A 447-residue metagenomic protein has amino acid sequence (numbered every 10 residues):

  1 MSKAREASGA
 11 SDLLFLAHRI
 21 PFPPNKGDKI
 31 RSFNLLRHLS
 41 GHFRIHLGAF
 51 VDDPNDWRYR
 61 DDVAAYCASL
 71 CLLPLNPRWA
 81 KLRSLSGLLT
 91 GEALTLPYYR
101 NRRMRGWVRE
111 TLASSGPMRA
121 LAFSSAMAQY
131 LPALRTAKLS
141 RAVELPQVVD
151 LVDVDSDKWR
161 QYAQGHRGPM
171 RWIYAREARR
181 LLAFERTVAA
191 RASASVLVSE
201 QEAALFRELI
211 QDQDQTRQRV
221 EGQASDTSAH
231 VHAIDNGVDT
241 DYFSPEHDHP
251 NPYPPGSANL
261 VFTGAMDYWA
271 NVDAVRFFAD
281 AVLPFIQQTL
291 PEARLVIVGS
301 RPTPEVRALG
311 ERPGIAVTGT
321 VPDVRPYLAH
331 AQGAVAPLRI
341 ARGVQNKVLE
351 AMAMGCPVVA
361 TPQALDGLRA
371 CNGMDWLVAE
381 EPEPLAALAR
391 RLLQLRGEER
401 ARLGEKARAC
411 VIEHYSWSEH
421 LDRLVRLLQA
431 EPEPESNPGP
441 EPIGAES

Functional and structural regions predicted by a protein language model:
M1-L72, S115, E446: N-terminal subdomain of nucleotide-sugar transferases
H18, P77-Y98, L145-R186, A265: Acceptor-binding helix/loop patch of EC 2.4 sugar-transfer enzymes, predominantly nucleotide-sugar-dependent
P117, S193, G314, A329-G343 (+1 more regions): Acidic donor-binding loop of glycosyltransferase active sites
Q147-V149, S156, Y174-P245: Donor nucleotide-sugar binding/catalytic pocket of nucleotide-sugar-dependent glycosyltransferases
A190, S228-H330: Conserved catalytic-core segment of nucleotide-activated headgroup transferases in glycan assembly
K347-E350, P357-T361: Short hydrophobic beta-strand element within catalytic cores of glycosyltransferases and related nucleotide-activated
W376-E383, R391-G397: Conserved acidic donor-binding segment of nucleotide-sugar-dependent glycosyltransferases
E399-H414, H420-R423: A short, well-ordered alpha-helix in the C-terminal region of glycosyltransferases
